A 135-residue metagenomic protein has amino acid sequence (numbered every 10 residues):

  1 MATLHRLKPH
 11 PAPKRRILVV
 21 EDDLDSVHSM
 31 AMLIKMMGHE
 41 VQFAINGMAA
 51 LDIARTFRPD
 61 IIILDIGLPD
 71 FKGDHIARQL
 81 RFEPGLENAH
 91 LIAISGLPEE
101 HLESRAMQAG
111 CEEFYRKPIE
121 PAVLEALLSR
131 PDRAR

Functional and structural regions predicted by a protein language model:
M1-L18, A122-R135: Non-catalytic signal-transmission and effector/linker regions of two-component phosphorelay proteins
E21: Conserved acidic carboxylate
L24-Q42: Two-component/phosphorelay signaling modules centered on CheY-like receiver
F57-I63, L68: Active-site beta3 strand of CheY-like receiver
P69, E99: The feature encodes the CheY-like receiver
K117: A Lys-centered signature of the CheY-like receiver
